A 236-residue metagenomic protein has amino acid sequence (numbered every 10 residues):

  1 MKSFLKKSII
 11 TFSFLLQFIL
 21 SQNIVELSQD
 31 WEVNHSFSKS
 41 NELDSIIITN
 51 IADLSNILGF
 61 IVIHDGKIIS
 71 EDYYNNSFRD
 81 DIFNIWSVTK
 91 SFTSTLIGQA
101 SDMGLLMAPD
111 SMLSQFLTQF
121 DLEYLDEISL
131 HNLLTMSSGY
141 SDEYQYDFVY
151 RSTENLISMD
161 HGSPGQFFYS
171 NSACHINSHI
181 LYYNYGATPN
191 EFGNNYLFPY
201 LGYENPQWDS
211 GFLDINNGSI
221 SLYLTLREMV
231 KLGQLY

Functional and structural regions predicted by a protein language model:
M1-I10: Bacterial N-terminal signal peptides that target proteins for export
F12-S21: Hydrophobic h-region of N-terminal signal peptides that target proteins for export in Gram-negative bacteria
S21-F78, S101-M107: N-terminal leader/targeting segments and the immediately adjacent pre-domain N-terminus
S40, S55-N56, D81-T89, L106 (+8 more regions): Solvent-exposed, acidic/flexible segments
I51-A52, G98, S114, H131-T135 (+4 more regions): Non-transmembrane alpha-helical segments in soluble domains of secreted/periplasmic/extracellular proteins
G66, F83-P109, L133, N177-L181 (+1 more regions): Active-site SXXK
F78-I85, G98-N171: Active-site-proximal loop and beta-strand segments within enzyme catalytic domains
M103-S138, G186-L224: Active-site helix/loop module of the DD-peptidase/beta-lactamase fold, centered on the serine-lysine SxxK catalytic
